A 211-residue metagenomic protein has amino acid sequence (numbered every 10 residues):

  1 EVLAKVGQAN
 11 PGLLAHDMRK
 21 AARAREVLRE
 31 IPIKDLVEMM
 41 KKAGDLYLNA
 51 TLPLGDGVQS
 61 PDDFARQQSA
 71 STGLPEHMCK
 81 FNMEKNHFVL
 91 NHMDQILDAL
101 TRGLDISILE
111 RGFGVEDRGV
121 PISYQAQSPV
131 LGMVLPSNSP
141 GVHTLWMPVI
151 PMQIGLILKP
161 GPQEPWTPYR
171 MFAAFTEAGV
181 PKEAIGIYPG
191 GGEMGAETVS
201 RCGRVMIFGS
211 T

Functional and structural regions predicted by a protein language model:
E1-D117: N-terminal Rossmann-like NAD(P)+-binding subdomain of aldehyde/semialdehyde dehydrogenases
L104-T211: Rossmann-like NAD(P) dinucleotide-binding subdomain of oxidoreductase/dehydrogenase enzymes
